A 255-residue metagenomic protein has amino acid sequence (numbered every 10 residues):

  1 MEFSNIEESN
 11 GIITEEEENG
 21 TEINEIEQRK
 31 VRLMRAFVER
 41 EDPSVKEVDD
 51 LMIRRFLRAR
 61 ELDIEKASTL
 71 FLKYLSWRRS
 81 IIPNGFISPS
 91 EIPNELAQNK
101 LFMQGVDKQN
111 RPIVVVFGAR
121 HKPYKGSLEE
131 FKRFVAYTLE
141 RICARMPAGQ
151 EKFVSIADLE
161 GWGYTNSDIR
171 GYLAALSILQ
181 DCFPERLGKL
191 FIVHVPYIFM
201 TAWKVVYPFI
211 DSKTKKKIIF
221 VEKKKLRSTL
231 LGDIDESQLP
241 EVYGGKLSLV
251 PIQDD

Functional and structural regions predicted by a protein language model:
M1-D255: Basic, amphipathic alpha-helical/coil surface patches used to engage anionic, phosphate-bearing ligands and membranes
